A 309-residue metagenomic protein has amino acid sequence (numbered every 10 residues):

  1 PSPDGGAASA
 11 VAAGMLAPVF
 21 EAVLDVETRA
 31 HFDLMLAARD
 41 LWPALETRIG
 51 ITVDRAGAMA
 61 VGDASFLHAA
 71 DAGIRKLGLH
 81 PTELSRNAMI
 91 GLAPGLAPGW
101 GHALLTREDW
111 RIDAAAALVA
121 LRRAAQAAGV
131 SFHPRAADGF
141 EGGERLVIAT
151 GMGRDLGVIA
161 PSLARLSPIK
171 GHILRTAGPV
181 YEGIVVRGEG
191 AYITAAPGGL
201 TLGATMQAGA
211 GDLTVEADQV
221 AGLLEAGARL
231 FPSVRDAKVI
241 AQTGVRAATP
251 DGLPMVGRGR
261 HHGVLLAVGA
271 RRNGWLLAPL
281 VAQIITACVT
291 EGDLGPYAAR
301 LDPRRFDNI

Functional and structural regions predicted by a protein language model:
P1-A12: Glycine-rich FAD pyrophosphate-binding loop
G14-L16, F20, I51-D54, M152-G263: Active-site substrate-recognition segment that forms the wall of the catalytic cavity or substrate channel
G14-L92: Dinucleotide-binding Rossmann-like beta1-alpha1 core, especially the glycine-rich loop that anchors the ADP
A30-A37, V61-L67, L104-R123, T214-D218: Short beta-strand to alpha-helix junction loop
D63, A149-G153, V268: Glycine-rich, N-terminal phosphate-binding loop of Rossmann-like dinucleotide-binding domains
S85-R86, F132-A136, I240-Q242: Short loop/edge segments at beta-strand edges and connector loops that shape dinucleotide/nucleotide cofactor-binding
A97-R145, A149-L156: Helical element adjacent to the flavin cofactor pocket in flavoenzyme catalytic cores
D236-I309: C-terminal catalytic lobe of FAD-dependent flavoproteins
